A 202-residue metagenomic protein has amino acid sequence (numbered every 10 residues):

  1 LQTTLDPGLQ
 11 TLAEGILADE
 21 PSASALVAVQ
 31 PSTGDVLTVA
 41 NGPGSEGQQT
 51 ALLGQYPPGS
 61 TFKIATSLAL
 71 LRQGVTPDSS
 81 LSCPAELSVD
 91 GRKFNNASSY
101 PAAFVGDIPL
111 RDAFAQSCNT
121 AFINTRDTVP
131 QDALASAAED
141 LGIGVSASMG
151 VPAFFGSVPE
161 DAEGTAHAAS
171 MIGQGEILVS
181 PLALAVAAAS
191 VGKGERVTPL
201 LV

Functional and structural regions predicted by a protein language model:
L1-A25, S45: Extracytoplasmic/periplasmic proteins that interact with beta-lactams or build/remodel peptidoglycan
S24-G54, A69-V202: Beta-lactam-recognizing serine transpeptidase/beta-lactamase-like catalytic domain environment
